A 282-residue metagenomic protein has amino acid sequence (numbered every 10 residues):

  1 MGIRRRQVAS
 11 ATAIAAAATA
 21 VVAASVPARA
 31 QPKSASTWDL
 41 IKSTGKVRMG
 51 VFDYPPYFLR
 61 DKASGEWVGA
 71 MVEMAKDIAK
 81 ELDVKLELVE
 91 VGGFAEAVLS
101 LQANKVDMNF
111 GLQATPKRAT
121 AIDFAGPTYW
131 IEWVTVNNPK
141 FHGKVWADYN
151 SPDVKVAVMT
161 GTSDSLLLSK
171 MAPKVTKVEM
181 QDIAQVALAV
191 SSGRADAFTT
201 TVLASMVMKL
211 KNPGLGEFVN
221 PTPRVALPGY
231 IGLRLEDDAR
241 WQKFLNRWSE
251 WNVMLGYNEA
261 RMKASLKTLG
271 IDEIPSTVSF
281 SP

Functional and structural regions predicted by a protein language model:
M1-A15, V26: N-terminal secretory signal peptides and thylakoid transit peptides that target proteins across membranes
P32, G69-E81, F141, A147 (+2 more regions): Extended ligand-binding regions for polar small-molecule ligands
P32-L112, T120: Extracytoplasmic small-molecule ligand-binding "clamshell" domains of the periplasmic binding protein/Venus flytrap
L59-A63, A75-K85, N150, D164-D182 (+3 more regions): Ligand-binding cleft/hinge of the Venus flytrap
L88-L99, V178-L188, S192, L227: Short helix-initiation/N-cap motifs at beta->coil->alpha
A95, L112-A121, K170, D196-V225: A ligand-binding cleft/hinge motif common to bilobed small-molecule-binding domains
Y129-N137, M206-S249, T268-P282: Periplasmic-binding protein-like
N138-V156: Flexible hinge/capping segments at coil-to-helix
